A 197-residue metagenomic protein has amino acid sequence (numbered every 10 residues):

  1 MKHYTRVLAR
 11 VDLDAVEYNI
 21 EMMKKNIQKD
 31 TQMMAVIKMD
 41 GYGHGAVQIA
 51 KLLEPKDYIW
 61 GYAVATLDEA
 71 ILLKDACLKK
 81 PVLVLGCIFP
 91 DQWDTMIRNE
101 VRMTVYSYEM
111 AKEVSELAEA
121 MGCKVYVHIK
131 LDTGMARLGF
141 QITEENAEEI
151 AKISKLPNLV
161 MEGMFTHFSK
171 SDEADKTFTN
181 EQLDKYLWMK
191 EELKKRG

Functional and structural regions predicted by a protein language model:
H3, V7-R10, A15-E17, T31-R196: Active-site-proximal beta-alpha core segment in soluble small-molecule metabolic enzymes
I20-T31: Glycine-rich phosphate/diphosphate-binding loops that line cofactor/substrate pockets in enzymes
